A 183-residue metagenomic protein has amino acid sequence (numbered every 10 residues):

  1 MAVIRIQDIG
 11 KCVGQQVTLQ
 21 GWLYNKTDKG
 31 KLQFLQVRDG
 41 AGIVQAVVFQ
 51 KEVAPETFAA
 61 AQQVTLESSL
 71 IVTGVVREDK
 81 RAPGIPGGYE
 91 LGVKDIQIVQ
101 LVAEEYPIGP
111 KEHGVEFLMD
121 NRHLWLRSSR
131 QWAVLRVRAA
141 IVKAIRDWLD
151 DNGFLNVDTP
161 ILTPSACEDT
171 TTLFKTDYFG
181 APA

Functional and structural regions predicted by a protein language model:
V3-A183: Class II aminoacyl-tRNA synthetase-like tRNA-binding/catalytic domains
